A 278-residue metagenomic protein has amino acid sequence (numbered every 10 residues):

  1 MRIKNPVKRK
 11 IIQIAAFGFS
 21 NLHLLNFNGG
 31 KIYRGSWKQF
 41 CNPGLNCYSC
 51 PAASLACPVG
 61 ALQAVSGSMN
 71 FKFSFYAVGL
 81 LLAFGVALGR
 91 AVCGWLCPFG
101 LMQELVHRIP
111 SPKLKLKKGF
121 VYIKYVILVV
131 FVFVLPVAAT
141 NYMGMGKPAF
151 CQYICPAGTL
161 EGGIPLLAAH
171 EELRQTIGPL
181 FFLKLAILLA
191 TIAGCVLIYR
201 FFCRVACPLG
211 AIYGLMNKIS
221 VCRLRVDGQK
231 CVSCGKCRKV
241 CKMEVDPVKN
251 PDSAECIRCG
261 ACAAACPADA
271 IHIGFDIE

Functional and structural regions predicted by a protein language model:
M1-V248, A254-E278: Non-ligating segments of multi-cofactor redox enzymes
